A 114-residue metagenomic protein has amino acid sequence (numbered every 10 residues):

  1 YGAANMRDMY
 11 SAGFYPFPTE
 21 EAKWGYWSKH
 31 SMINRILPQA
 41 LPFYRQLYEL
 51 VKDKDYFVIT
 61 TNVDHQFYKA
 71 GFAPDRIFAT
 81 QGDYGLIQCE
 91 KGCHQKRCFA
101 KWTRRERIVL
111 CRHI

Functional and structural regions predicted by a protein language model:
Y1-I114: Conserved catalytic core of sirtuin-type NAD+-dependent deacylases
